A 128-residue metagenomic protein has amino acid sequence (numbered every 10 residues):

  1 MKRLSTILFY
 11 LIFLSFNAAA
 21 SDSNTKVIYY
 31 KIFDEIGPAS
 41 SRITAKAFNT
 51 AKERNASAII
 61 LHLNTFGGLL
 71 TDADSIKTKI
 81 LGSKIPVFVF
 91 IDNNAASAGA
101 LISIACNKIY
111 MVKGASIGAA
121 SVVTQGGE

Functional and structural regions predicted by a protein language model:
M1-L4: Positively charged n-region of N-terminal signal peptides that target proteins for export
I7-S15: Bacterial N-terminal signal peptides
A18-E128: Soluble extramembrane regions of membrane proteins in the secretory/endomembrane system
